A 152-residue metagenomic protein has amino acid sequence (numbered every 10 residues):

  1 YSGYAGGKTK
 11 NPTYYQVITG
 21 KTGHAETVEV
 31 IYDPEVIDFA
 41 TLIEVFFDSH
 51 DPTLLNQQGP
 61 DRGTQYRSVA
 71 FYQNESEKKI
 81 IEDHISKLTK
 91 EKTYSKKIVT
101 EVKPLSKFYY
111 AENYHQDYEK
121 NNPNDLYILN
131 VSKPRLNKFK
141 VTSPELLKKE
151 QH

Functional and structural regions predicted by a protein language model:
Y1-H152: Flexible coil/turn and secondary-structure edge motifs
